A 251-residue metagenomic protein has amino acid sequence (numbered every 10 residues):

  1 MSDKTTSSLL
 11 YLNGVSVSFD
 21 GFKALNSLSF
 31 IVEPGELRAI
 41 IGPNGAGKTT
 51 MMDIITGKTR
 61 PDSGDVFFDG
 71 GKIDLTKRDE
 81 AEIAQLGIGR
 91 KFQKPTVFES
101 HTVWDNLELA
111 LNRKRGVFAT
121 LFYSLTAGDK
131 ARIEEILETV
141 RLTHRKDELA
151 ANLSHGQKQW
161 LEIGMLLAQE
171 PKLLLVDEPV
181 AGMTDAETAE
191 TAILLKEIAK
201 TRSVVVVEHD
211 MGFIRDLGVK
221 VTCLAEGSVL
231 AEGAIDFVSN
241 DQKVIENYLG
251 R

Functional and structural regions predicted by a protein language model:
L10-L12, L25: Conserved structural motif at the start of ABC-family nucleotide-binding domains
I41-P43: The feature captures the beta-strand-to-loop junction immediately N-terminal to the Walker
T56: Helix-to-loop junction immediately C-terminal to a conserved catalytic motif
D65-Q85: ABC ATPase NBD Q-loop/coupling interface
L75-K77, I136-Q157: Conserved ABC nucleotide-binding domain
T120-R145, I193: Conserved ABC ATPase "signature" region
L174-E178: Catalytic Walker B motif of ABC-type/P-loop ATPase nucleotide-binding domains
